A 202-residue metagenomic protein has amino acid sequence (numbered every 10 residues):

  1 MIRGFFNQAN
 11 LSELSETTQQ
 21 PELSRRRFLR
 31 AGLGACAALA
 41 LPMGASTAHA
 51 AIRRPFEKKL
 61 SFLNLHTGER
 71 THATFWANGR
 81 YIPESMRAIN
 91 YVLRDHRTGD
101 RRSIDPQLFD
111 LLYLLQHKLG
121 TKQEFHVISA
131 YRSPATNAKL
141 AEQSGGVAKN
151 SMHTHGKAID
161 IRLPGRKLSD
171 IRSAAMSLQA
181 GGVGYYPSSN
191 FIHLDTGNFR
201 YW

Functional and structural regions predicted by a protein language model:
M1-L23: N-terminal secretory signal peptides
P21-R27, A38-R53: N-terminal twin-arginine translocation
G32-C36: Sec-dependent signal peptide hydrophobic core
M43-A73: C-terminal segment of N-terminal export signals and the immediately downstream linker at the start of the mature
K58-L63, Q143-W202: Catalytic cores and adjacent binding grooves of peptidoglycan-active enzymes
N78-H126: Active-site acidic/histidine clusters and adjacent loop/turn architecture that either coordinate catalytic ions
F109-Y113, N137, L168, R172: Extracytoplasmic/secreted envelope proteins and their assembly/folding machinery, especially bacterial periplasmic
Q116-E142: Extended, low-complexity, intrinsically disordered C-terminal regulatory tails of eukaryotic serine/threonine kinases
